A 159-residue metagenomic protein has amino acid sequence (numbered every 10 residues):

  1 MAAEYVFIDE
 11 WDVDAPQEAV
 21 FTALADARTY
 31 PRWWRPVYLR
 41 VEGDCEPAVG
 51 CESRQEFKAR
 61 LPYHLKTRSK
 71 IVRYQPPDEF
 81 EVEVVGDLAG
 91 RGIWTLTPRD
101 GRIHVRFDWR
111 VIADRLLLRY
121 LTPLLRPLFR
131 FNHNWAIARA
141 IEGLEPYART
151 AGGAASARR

Functional and structural regions predicted by a protein language model:
M1-A48, G143, R159: Hydrophobic ligand-binding cavity/cleft-lining segments
E10, K70, R91-T95: Short, surface-exposed charged micro-motifs
R32, V41-L88, H104, W135 (+1 more regions): Glycine-rich portal/gate segments that line the openings of hydrophobic small-molecule binding cavities
E83-A138: Beta-strand/loop substructures that line and gate deep hydrophobic ligand-binding cavities in soluble
